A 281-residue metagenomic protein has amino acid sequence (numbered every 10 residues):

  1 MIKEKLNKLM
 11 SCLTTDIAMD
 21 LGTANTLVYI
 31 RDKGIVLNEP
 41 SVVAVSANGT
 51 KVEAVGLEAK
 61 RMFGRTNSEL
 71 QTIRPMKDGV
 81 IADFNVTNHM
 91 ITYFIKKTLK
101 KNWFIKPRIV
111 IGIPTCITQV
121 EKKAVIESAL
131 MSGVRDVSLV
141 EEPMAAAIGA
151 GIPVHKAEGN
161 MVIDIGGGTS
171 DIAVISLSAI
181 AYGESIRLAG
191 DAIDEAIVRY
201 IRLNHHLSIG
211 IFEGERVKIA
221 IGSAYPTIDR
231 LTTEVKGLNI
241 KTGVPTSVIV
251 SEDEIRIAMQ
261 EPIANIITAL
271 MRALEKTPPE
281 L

Functional and structural regions predicted by a protein language model:
M1-I165, A173-L281: Nucleotide/phosphate-binding catalytic cleft detector across ATP-hydrolyzing and phosphate-transferring enzymes
